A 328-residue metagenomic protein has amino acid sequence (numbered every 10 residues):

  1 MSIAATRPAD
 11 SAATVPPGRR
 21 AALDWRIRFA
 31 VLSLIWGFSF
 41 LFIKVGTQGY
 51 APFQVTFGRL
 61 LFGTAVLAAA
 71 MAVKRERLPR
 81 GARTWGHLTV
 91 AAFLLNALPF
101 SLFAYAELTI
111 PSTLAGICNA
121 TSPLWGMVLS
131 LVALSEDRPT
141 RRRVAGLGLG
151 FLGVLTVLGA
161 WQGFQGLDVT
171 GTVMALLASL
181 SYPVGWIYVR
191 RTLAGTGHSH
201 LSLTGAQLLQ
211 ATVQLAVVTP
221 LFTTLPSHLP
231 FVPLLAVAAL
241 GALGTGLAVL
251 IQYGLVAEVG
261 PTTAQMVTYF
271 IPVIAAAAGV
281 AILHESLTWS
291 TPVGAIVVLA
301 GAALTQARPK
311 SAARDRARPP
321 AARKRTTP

Functional and structural regions predicted by a protein language model:
S2-F57, Y105, G146-L147, F164-R191 (+2 more regions): Glycine-/small-residue-enriched transmembrane alpha-helix faces in small-molecule transporters and effluxers
T6, L67, T121, L129 (+6 more regions): Hydrophobic transmembrane alpha-helices of multi-pass small-molecule transport proteins
D24-R28, Q54-A69, V90, V144-L152 (+1 more regions): Hydrophobic alpha-helical transmembrane segments of multi-pass integral membrane proteins, especially transporters
S33-G37, A91-F100, S122-P123, V154 (+9 more regions): Transmembrane alpha-helical core positions of polytopic small-molecule transporters
I35-I43, A68-N119, L129, L152-T156 (+1 more regions): Specific transmembrane alpha-helical segments of multi-pass solute transporters/efflux pumps, especially DMT/EamA
F38, F42-V45, G49, F62-G81 (+4 more regions): Membrane-interface helix-cap regions at the ends of transmembrane helices in multi-pass membrane proteins
Q54-A65, L95, F100-R143, A178 (+1 more regions): Specific alpha-helical transmembrane segments that line the substrate/conduction pathway and gating interfaces
G58, N96, A115-T121, Y188-T212 (+1 more regions): Helix-helix packing/entry segments at the starts of transmembrane helices
